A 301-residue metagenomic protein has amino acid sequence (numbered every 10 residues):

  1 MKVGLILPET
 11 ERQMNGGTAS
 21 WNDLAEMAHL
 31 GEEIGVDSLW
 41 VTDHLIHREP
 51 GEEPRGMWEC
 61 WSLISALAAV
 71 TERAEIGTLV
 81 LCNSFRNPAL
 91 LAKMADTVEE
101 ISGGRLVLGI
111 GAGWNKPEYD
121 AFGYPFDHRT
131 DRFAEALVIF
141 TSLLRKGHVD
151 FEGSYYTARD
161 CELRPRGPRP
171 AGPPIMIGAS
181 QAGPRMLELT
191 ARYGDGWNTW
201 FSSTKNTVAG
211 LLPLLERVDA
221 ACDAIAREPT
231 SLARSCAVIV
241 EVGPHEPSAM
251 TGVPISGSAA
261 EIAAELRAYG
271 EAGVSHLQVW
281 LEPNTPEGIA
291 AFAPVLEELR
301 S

Functional and structural regions predicted by a protein language model:
M1-V70, P173, E282-E287: N-terminal beta1-alpha1-beta2 module of alpha/beta enzyme domains
V3-L7, L39-V41, E75-T78, L106-I110 (+4 more regions): Hydrophobic faces of well-ordered beta-strands that scaffold small-molecule active sites in alpha/beta enzyme cores
L7, E32, D127-R169, T199-S301: An alpha-helical appendage that flanks or caps ligand/catalytic pockets
L7-W21, L81-A89, A171-A182, E246-A260: Active-site mouth loops of central-metabolism enzymes
P8-T10, H44, L81-N83, G111-G113 (+4 more regions): Active-site beta-loop-alpha junctions enriched in small/polar residues
T18-G31, L91-M94, A179-A191, I255-Y269: Short, acidic/polar
H47, G51-E53, T78, S84-Y193 (+2 more regions): Internal, glycine-rich beta/alpha segment that forms the wall or movable "lid" of small-molecule/cofactor binding
V70-R73, S102, L189-W197, G273-S275: Glycine-enriched alpha-helix->loop->beta-strand junction motifs that scaffold or abut catalytic
